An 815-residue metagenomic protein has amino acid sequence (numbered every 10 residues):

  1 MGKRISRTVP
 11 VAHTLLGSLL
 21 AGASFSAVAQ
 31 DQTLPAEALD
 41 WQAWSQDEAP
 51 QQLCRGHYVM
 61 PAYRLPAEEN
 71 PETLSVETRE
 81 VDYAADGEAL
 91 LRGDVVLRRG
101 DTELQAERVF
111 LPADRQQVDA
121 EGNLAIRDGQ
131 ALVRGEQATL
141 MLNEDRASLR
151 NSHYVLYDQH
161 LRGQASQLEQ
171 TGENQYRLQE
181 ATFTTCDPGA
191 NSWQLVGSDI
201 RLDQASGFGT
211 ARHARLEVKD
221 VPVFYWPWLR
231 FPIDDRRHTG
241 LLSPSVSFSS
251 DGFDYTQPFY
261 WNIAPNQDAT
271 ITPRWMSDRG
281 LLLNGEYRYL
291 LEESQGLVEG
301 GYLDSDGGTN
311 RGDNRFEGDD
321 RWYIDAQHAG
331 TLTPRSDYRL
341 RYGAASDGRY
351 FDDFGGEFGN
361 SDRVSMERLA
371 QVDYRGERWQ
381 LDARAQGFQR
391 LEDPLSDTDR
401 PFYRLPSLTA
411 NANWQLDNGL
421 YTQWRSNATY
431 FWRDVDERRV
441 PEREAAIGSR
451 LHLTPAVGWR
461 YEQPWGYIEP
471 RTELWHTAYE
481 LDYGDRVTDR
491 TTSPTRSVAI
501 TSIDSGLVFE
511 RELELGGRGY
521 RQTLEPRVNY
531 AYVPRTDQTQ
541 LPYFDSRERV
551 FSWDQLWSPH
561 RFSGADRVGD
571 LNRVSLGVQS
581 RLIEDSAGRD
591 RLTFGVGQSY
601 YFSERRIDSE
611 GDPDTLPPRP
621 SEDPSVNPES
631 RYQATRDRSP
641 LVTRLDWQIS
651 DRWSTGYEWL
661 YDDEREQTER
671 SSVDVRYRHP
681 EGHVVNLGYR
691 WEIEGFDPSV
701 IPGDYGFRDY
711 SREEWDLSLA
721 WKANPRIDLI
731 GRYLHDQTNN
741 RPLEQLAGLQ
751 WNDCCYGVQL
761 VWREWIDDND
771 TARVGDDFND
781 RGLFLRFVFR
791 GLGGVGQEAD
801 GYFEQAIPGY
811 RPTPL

Functional and structural regions predicted by a protein language model:
G2-V28: Gram-negative bacterial Sec-dependent N-terminal signal peptides
F25, A113, G209-H213: Extracellular beta-helix/beta-solenoid repeat scaffolds
A29-L39: Cleaved targeting-peptide boundary
W44-G87, Q170, S247-S250: N-terminal domain-start segments of secreted/luminal proteins
D47-P50, A131-A147, Y154-T184, P188-D199 (+1 more regions): Outer-membrane beta-barrel proteins and related beta-barrel translocases across Gram-negative bacteria
Y58-T78, R92-R108, E121-Q130, N151-D158 (+1 more regions): Interaction modules related to DNA damage response and DNA replication/repair
E80, L90, E103, R108-F110 (+7 more regions): Discrete beta-strand positions within long extracellular beta-solenoid architectures
